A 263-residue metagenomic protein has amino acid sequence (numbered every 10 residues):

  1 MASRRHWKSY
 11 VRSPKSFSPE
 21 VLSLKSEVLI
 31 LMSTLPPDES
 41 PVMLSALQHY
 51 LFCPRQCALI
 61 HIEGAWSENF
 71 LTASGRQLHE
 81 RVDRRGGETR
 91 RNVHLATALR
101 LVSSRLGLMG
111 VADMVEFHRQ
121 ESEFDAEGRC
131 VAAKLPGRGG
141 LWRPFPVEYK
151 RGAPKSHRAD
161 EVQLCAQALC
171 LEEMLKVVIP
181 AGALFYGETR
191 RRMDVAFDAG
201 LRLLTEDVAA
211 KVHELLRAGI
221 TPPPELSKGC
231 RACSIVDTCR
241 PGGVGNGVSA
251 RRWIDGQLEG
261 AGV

Functional and structural regions predicted by a protein language model:
R4-R5, R12-S13, R90: Basic polycationic patches enriched in arginine
H6, S16, Q56, A133 (+2 more regions): General secretory precursor processing signal
S9-R12, S16-L22, S26-L29, S33: Intrinsic disorder
L29-P146, N246, W253, E259-V263: Metal-dependent nuclease catalytic cores that hydrolyze phosphodiester bonds in DNA/RNA, characterized by
P37-S40, K211-S227: Short, intrinsically disordered, charge-biased short linear motifs at domain edges
C53, I220-V263: Cysteine-cluster motifs in flexible loop/terminal segments that predominantly coordinate metals
L106, G110, F117-A218, R231-D237: Nucleic-acid nuclease catalytic cores
